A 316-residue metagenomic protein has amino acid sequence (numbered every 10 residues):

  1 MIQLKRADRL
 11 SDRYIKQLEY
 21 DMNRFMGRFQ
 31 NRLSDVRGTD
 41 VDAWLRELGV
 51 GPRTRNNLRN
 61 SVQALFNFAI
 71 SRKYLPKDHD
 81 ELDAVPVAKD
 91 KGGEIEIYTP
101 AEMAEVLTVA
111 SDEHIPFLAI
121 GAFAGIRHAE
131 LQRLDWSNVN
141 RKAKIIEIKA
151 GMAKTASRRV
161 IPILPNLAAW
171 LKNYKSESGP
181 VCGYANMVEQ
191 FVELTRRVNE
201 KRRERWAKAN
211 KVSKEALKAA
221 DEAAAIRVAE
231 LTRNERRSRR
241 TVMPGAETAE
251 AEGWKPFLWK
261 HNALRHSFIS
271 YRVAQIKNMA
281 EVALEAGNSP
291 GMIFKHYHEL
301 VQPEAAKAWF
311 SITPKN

Functional and structural regions predicted by a protein language model:
M1-G51, L65-F68, R197: Basic/aromatic-enriched alpha-helical hairpins
Y14, T54, E130, E281 (+1 more regions): Residues in the helix-turn-helix
S34-T39, N67-E96, R141, T232-E247 (+2 more regions): Short, charged hinge/linker segments at domain and secondary-structure junctions
G38, P100, T108, R133 (+4 more regions): Phosphate-coordinating loops and pocket residues in cytosolic domains that bind phosphorylated ligands
P52, E105-T108, I115, A124 (+7 more regions): Short, basic (Lys/Arg/His-rich) helix/loop patches that form interaction surfaces in the mid-to-C-terminal regions
P52, N56-N60, S71-H128, Q132 (+3 more regions): Basic, Lys/Arg- and aromatic-enriched nucleic-acid-binding interface segment
I97, I148-K154, L164, A168 (+2 more regions): Catalytic-site neighborhood detector that most strongly recognizes the C-terminal catalytic loop/helix of tyrosine
R127, D135-S137, S289: Short coil/turn motifs that cap or connect alpha-helices
